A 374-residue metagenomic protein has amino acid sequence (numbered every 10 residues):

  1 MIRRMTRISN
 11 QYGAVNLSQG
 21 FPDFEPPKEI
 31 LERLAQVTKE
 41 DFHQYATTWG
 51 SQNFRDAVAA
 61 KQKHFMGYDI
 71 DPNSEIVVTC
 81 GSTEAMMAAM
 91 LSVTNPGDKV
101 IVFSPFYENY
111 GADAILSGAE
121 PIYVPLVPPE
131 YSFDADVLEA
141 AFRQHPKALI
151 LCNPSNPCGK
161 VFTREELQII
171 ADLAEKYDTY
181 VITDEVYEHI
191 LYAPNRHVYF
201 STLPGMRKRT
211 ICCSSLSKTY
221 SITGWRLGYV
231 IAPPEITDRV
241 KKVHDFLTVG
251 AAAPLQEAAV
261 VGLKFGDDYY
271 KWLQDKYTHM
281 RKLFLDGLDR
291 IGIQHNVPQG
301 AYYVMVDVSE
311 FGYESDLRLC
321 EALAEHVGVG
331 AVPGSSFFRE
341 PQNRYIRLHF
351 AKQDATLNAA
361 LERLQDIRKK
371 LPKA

Functional and structural regions predicted by a protein language model:
R7-G13, S18-V37, Y68-A374: PLP-dependent class I/II
A35, K39-F42, K63: Generic short alpha-helical segment signal, independent of protein family or function, capturing local helix propensity
D41-Y45, L273: A short acidic, glycine-rich active-site loop that binds or catalyzes chemistry on phosphate/adenosine moieties
Y45-T79: Conserved N-terminal alpha-helix of the aminotransferase class I/II PLP-enzyme fold
